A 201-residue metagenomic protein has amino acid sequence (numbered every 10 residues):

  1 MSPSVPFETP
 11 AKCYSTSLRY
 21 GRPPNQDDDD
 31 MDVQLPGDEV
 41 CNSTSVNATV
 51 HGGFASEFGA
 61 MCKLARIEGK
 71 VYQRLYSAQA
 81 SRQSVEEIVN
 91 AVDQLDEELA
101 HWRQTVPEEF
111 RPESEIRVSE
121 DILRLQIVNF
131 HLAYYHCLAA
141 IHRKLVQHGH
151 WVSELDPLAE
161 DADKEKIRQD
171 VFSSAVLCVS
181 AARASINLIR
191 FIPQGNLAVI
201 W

Functional and structural regions predicted by a protein language model:
M1-D30, T49-H101, T105, R117-W201: Extended, leucine-rich alpha-helical cores of fungal transcription factors
D30-D32, E39: Active-site acid/base region of carbohydrate-active enzymes
D38-S45: A short, charged helix-loop
F110-P112: P-loop NTPase nucleotide-binding module
